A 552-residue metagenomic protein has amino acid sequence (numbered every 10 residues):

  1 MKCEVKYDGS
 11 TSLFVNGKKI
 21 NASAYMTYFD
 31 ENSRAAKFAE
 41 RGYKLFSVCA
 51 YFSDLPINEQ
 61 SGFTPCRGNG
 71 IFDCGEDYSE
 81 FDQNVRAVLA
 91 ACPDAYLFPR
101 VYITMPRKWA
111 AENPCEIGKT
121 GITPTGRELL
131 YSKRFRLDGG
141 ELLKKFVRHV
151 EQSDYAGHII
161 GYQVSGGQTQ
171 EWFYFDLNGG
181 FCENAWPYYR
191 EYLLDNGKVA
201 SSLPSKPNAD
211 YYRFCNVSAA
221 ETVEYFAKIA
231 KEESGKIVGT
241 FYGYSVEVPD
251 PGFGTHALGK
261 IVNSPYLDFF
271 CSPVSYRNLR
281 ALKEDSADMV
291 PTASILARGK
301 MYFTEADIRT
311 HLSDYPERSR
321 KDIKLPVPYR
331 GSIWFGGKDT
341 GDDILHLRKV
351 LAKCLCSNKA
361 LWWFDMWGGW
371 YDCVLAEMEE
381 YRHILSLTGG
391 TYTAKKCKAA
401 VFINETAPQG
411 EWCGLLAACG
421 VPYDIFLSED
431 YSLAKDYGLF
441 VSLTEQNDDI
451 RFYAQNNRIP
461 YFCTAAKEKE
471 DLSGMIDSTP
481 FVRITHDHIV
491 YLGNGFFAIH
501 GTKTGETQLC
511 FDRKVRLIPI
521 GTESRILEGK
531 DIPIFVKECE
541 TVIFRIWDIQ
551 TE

Functional and structural regions predicted by a protein language model:
M1-F38: N-terminal carbohydrate-binding accessory modules
N21-Y28, C49, S53-S79, I122-E141 (+8 more regions): The substrate-binding groove and active-site-proximal loops of carbohydrate-active enzymes, especially glycoside
S23-Y25, F46-V48, L97-V101, I160-V164 (+4 more regions): Hydrophobic faces of well-ordered beta-strands that scaffold small-molecule active sites in alpha/beta enzyme cores
T27-A39, D250-N263, D343-L351: Short, acidic/polar
N32-G121, T222-E233: Aromatic-lined substrate-binding rim segments of carbohydrate-active enzymes
A35-G42, V85-D94, D154, G259-P265 (+1 more regions): Acidic (Asp/Glu)-rich catalytic clusters
Y102-T104, A110-R277, D285-S286, P291-T292: Polysaccharide-binding and catalytic clefts of secreted carbohydrate-active enzymes
E232, F270, S275-E552: Carbohydrate-binding surfaces of carbohydrate-active enzymes
